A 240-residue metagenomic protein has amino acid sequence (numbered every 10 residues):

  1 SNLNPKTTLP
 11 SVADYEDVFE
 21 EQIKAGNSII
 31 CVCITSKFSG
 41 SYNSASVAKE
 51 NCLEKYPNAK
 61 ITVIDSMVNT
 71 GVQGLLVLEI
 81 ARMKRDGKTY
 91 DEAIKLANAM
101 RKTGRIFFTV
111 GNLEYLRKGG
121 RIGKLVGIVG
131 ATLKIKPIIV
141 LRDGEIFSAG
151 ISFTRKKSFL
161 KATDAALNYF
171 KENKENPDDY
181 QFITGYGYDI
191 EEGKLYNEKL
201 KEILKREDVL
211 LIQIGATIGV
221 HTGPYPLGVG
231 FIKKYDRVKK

Functional and structural regions predicted by a protein language model:
S1-D14: N-terminal glycine-rich anion-binding loop in soluble enzyme alpha/beta folds
P5, T35, S148-S152: Active-site oxyanion-binding pockets that recognize sulfate/phosphate
K6, C31, V63, I183-T184: Short catalytic-loop micro-motif centered on adjacent basic/acidic residues
D14-A45: N-terminal glycine-rich phosphate/adenylate-binding segment common to multiple enzyme folds
C33-T35, I64-M67: Short beta-strand->loop
S41, A45-E50, Y56-T62, V68-L78 (+1 more regions): Mixed-charge interfacial surface used for oligomerization/domain docking and macromolecular partner engagement
